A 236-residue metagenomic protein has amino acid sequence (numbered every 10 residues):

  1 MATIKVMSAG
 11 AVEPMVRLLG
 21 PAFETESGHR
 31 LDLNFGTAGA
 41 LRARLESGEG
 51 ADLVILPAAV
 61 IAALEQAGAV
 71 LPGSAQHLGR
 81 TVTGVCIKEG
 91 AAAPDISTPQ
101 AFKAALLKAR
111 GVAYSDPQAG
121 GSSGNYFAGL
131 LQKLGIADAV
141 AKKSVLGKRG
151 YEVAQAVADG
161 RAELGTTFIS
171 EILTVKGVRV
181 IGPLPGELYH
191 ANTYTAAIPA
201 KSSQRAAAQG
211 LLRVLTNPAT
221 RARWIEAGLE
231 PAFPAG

Functional and structural regions predicted by a protein language model:
M1-N34, G39, A43, S47 (+4 more regions): Exported/periplasmic ABC-transporter solute-binding proteins
